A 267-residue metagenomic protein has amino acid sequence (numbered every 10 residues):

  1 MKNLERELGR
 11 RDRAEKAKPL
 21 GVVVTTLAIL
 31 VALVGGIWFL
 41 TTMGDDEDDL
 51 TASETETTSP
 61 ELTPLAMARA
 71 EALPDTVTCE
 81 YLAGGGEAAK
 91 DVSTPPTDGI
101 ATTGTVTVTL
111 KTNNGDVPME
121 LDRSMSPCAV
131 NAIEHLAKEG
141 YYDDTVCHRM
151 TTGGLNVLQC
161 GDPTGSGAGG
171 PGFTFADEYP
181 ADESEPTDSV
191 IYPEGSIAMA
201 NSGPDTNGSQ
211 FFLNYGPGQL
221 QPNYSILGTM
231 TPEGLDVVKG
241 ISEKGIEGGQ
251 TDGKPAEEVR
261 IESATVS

Functional and structural regions predicted by a protein language model:
M1-S267: Cyclophilin-like peptidyl-prolyl cis-trans isomerases
